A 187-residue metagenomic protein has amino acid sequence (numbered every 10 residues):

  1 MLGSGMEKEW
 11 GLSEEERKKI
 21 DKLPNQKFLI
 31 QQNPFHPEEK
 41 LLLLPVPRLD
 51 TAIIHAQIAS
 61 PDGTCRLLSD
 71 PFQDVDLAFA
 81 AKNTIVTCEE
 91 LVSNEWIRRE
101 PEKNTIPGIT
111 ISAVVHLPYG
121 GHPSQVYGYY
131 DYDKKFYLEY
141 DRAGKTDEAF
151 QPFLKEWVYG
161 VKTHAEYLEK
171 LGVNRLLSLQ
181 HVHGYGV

Functional and structural regions predicted by a protein language model:
M1-V187: Conserved alpha/beta enzyme-core scaffold
